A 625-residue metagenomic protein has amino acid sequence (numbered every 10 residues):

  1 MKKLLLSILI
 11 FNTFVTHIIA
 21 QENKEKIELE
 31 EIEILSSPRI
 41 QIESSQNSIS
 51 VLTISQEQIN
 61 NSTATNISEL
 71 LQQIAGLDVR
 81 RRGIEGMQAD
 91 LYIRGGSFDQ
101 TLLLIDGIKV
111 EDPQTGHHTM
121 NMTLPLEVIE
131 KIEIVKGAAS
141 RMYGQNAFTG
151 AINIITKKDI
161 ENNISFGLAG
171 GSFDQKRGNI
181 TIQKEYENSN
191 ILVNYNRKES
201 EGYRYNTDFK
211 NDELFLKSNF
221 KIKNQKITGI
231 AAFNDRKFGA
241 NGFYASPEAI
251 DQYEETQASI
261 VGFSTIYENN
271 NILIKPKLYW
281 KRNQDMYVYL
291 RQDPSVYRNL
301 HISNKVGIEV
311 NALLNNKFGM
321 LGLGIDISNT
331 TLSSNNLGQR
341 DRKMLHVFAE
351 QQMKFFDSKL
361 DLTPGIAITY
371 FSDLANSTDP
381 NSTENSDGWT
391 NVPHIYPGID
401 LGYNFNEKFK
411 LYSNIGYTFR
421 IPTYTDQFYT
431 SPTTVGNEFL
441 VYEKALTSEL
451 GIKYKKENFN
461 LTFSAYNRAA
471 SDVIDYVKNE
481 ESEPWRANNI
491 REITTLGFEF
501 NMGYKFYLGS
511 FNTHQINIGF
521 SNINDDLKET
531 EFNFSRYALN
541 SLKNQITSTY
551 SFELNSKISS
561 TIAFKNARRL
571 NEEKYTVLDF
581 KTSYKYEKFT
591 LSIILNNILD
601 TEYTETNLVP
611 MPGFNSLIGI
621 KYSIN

Functional and structural regions predicted by a protein language model:
A20, N219-I222, N234, Q351-Q352 (+5 more regions): Conserved C-terminal beta-signal and adjacent last beta-strands/turns of outer-membrane beta-barrel proteins
I32-N60, D90: N-terminal periplasmic "start-of-domain" segments of outer-membrane beta-barrel proteins
S68, Q72-I108, D112: Extracytoplasmic beta-strand/coil segments of soluble accessory domains associated with Gram-negative outer-membrane
K109-K136, I155-K157: Short acidic/polar hinge/loop motifs at secondary-structure boundaries that mediate gating or recognition
G150-A151, T156-K184, N194-Y195, S200-T207: Short strand-turn segments of transmembrane beta-barrel domains in outer membranes, especially the first one or two
S200-T207, N211, Q225-K305, L332-Q339 (+1 more regions): Flexible loop and strand-edge segments within Gram-negative outer membrane beta-barrel domains
A245-E268, D387-D400, N404, K410 (+4 more regions): Outer-membrane beta-barrel signature, preferentially recognizing the C-terminal barrel domain of Gram-negative
N315-L321, F356-D357, L362, N467-A469 (+2 more regions): Gram-negative outer-membrane beta-barrel transporters
